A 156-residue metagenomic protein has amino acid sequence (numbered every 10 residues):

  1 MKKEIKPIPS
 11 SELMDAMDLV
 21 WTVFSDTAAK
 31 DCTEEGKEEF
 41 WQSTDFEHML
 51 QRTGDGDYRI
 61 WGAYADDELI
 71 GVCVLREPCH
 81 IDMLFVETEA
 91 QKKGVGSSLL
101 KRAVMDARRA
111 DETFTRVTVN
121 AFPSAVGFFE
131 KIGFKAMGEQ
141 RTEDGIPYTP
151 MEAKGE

Functional and structural regions predicted by a protein language model:
K2-D18: A short beta-loop-alpha structural element at the N-terminal edge of CoA-dependent acyl/N-acetyltransferase catalytic
W21-H48: Conserved GNAT-fold acetyl-CoA-binding loop/helix
D57-G71: Conserved beta-hairpin
C73-C79: A conserved beta-strand-loop-helix scaffold within acyl/acetyltransferase catalytic domains
I81-K92: A short, internal acetyl-CoA/4′-phosphopantetheine-binding micro-motif in the GNAT/acyltransferase core
K92-M105: Conserved acetyl-CoA-binding loop-helix of GNAT-fold acetyltransferases
A107-A121: Conserved GNAT acetyl-CoA-binding A-motif
R116-N120, E130, K135-A153: Conserved catalytic-core motifs of GNAT/GCN5-like acyltransferases
